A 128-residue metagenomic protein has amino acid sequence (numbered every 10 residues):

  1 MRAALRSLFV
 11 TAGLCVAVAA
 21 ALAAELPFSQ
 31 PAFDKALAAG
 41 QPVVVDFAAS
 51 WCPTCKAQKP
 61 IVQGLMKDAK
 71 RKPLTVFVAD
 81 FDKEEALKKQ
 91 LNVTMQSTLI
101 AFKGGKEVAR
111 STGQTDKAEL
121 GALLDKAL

Functional and structural regions predicted by a protein language model:
M1-A12: Bacterial N-terminal signal peptides that target proteins for export
V18-A23: Sec/Tat signal peptide C-region and signal peptidase I cleavage site
A38-S50: Short active-site neighborhood of thiol/selenol oxidoreductases, capturing the structured segment around
C52-C55, L99: The canonical Cys-X-X-Cys-His
K56-K70: Typically the conserved alpha-helix immediately C-terminal to a functionally engaged Cys/Sec in thioredoxin-like
R71-E85: Thiol-based oxidoreductase modules, predominantly thioredoxin-like and allied folds used for disulfide exchange
L91-I100: Structural micro-motif
A101-L128: Non-catalytic, surface beta->alpha helical segment in thiol-disulfide oxidoreductase systems
